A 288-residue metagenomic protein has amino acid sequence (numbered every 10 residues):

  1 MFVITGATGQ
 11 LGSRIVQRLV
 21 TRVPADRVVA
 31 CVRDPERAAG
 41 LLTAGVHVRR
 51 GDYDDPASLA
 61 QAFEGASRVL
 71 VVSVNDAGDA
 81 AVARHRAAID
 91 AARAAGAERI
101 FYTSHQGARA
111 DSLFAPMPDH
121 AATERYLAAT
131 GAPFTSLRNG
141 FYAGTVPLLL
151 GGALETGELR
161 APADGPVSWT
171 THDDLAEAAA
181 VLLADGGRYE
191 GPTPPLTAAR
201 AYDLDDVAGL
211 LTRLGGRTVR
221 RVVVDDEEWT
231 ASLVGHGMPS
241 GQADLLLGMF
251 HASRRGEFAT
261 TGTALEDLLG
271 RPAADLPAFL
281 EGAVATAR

Functional and structural regions predicted by a protein language model:
M1-R37, D54-A57, E64, V74-A83 (+5 more regions): Oxidoreductase cofactor-interface core, primarily capturing Rossmann-like NAD(P)-dependent enzymes
R37-A44, Q61: Short loop/helix-cap segments at secondary-structure boundaries that form the rim of catalytic
L42-D55: Rossmann-fold cofactor-recognition segment
R49, D185, G248-A252: Solvent-exposed, amphipathic alpha-helical segments
L70-S73, A287: Short amphipathic alpha-helical segments enriched in hydrophobics
E227-R288: A hydrophobic C-terminal alpha-helical subdomain
